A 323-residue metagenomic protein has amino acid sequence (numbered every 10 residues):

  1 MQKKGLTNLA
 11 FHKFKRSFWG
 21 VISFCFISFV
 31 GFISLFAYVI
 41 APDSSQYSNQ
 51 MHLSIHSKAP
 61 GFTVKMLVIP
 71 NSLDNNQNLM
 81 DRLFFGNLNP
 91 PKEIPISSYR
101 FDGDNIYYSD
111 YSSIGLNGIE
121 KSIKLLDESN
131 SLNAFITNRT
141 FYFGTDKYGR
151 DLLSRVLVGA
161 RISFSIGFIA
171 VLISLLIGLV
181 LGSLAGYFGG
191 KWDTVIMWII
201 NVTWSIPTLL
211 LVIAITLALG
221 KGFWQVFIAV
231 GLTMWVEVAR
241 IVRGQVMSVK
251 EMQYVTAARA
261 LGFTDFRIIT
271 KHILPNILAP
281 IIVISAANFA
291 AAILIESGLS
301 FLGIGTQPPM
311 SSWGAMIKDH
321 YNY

Functional and structural regions predicted by a protein language model:
M1-S174, Y323: Gly/Trp-centered helix-boundary motif
T145-Y323: Alpha-helical transmembrane segments of integral membrane proteins, especially multi-pass inner/plasma-membrane
